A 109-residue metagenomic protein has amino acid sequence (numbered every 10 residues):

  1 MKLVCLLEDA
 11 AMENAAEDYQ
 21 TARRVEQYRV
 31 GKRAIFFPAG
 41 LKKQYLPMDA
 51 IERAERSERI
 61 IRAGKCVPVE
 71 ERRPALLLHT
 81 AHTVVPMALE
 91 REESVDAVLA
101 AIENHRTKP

Functional and structural regions predicted by a protein language model:
M1-V30: Anionic N-terminal interaction surfaces
K2-L3, R53-P109: Acidic, Ser/Thr- and proline-rich intrinsically disordered linker/docking segments of eukaryotic scaffolds
A10-N14, K43, A100: Generic detector of bulky aromatic hydrophobic side chains
T21-R24, P38-G40, R72: Residues that act as N-cap/strand-start positions at coil-to-secondary-structure junctions
E26, K42, A81-V85: Short acidic/polar mixed-charge low-complexity motifs
Q27, G31-C66: Phosphoinositide-binding peripheral membrane targeting modules
